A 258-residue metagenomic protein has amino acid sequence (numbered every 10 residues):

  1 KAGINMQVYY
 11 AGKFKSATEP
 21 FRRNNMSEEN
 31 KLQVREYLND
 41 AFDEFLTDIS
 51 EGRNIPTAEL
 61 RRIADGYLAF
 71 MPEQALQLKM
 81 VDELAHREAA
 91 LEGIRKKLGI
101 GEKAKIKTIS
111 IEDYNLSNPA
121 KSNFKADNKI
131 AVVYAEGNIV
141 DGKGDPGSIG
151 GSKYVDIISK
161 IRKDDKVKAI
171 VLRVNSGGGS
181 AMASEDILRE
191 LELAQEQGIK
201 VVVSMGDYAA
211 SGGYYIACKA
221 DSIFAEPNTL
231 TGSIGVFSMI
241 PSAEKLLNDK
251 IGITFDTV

Functional and structural regions predicted by a protein language model:
K1-T57, R61-D65, A69, R95-I199 (+1 more regions): Small-residue-centered hinge/linker elements
A75: Short, contiguous alpha-helical
V81-R87, F224-A225: Short acidic-hydrophobic, aromatic-tinged amphipathic segments that line or gate anion-handling sites
A85-K96: A ligand-binding cleft/hinge motif common to bilobed small-molecule-binding domains
